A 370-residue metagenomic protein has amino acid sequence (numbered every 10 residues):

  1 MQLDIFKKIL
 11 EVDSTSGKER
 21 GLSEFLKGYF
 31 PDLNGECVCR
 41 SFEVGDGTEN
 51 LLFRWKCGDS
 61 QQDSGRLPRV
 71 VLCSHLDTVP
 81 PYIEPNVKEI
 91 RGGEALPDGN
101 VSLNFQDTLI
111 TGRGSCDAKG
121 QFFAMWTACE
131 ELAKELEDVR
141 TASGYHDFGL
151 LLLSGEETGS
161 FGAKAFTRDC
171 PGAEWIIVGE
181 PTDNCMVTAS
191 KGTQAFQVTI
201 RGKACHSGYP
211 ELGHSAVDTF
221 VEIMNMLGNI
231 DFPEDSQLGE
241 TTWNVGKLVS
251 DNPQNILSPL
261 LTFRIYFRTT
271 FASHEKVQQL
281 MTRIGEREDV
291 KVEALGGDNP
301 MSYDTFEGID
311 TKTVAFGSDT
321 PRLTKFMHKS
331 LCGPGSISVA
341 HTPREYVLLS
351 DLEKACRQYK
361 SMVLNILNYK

Functional and structural regions predicted by a protein language model:
M1-R113, D138, L331: Acidic/His- and Gly-rich active-site-bordering loop/insert found across diverse amide/peptide-bond hydrolases
D4-K7, S14-G21, V187-T188, Q194-K370: Metal-dependent amide/peptide-bond hydrolase catalytic core, centered on the "pita-bread" metallohydrolase fold
F42-V44, G114-A118, T313-A315: Active-site nucleophile and cofactor-binding loops and adjacent substrate-binding regions of central metabolic enzymes
G65, E94-T108, A128-L150, L227-S236 (+2 more regions): Phosphate-handling active-site elements
P68, G172-E174, H328: Local beta-strand N-terminus motif with an aromatic residue
L76, E156, P181, S207 (+1 more regions): Active-site metal-binding loops of divalent metal-dependent hydrolases
T108-A124, H206, C332: Glycine/serine-rich anion-binding loops at beta->alpha junctions that coordinate negatively charged ligand groups
A118-A195, D235-S236: Acidic/histidine-rich catalytic neighborhood of metal-dependent amide-processing enzymes
